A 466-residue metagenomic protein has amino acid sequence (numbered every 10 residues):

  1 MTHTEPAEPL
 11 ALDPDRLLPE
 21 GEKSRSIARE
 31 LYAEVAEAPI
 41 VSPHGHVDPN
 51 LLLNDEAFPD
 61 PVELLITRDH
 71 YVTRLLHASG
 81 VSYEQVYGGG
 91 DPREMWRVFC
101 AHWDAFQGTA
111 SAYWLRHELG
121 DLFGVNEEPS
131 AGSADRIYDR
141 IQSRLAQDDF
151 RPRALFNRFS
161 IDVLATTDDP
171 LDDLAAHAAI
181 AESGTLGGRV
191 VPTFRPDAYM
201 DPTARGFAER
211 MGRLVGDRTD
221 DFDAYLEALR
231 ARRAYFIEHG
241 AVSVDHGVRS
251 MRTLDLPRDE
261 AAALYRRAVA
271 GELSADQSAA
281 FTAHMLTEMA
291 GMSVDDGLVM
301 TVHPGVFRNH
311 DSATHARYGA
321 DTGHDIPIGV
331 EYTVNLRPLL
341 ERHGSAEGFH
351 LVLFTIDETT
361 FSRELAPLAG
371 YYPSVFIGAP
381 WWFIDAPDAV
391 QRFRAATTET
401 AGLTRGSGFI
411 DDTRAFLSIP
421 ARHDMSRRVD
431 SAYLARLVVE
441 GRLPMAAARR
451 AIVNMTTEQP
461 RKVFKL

Functional and structural regions predicted by a protein language model:
T2-V41, G45-D296, S345-T359, A366-L466: Metal-cofactor-binding active-site regions of metalloenzymes
M300-V302: C-terminal amphipathic alpha-helical interaction region
D311: Hard-cation-handling environments
H315-G323: Short glycine/proline- and charge-enriched loop/turn segments that cap or connect secondary-structure elements
G323-G329: Detector for the Zn2+-coordinating histidines of canonical Cys2His2
G329-N335: Divalent-cation-assisted or electrostatically stabilized phosphate/pyrophosphate-binding catalytic cores
P338-S345: Short, basic/hydrophobic alpha-helical segments
